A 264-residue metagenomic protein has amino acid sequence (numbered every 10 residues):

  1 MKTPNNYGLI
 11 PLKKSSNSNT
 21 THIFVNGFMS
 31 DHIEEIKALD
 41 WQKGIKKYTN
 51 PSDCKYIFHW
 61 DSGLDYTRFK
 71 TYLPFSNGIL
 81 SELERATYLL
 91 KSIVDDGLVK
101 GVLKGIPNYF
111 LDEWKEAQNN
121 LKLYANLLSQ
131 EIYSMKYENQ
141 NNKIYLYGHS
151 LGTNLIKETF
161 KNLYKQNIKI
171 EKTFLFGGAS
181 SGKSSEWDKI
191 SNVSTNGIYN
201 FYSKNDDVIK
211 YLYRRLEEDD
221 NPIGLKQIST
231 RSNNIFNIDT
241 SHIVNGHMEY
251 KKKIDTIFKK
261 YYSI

Functional and structural regions predicted by a protein language model:
K2-T3, D40-W41, L73-N77, S81-I223: Serine-dependent carboxylesterase/thioesterase catalytic core of lipase-like alpha/beta-hydrolase/SGNH enzymes
N6-G97: Short, surface-exposed "cap/lid" segments of acyl-processing enzymes
T21-I23, Y56-H59, F174, Y199-F201 (+1 more regions): Hydrophobic/aromatic beta-strand patches that form the interior of the parallel beta-sheet core in alpha/beta enzyme
H22, F28-S30, S62-D65, L151 (+3 more regions): Conserved beta-strand elements of beta-rich interaction domains across eukaryotes, especially beta-propellers
I45-N50, I190-N192, G224-N233: Short, conserved catalytic or adaptor-binding loops enriched in Gly and charged residues
K55, I144, G148, I235: Hydrophobic anchor at the start of a short beta-strand that flanks the dinucleotide cofactor-binding loop
I209-I264: C-terminal catalytic-base region of ester-bond hydrolases, centering on the histidine of the charge-relay
